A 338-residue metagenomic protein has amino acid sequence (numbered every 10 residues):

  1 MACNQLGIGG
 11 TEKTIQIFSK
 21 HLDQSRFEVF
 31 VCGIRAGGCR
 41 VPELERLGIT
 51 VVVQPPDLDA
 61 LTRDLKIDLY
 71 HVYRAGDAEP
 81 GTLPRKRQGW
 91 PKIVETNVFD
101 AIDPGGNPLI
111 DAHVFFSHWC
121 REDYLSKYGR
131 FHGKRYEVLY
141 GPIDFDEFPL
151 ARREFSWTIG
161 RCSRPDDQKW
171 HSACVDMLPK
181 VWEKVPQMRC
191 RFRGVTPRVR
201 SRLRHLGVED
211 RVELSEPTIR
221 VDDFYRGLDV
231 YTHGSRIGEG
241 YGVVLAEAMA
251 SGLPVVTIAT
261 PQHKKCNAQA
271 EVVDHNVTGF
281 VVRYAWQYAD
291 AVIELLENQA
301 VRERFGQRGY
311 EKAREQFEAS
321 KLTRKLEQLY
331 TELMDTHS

Functional and structural regions predicted by a protein language model:
Q24, P104-G106, L125-K127, E137-W157 (+1 more regions): Acidic anion/phosphate-binding donor-loop and adjacent secondary structure in glycosyltransferase catalytic cores
T62, P217-T218, F224-L228: Short alpha-helical donor nucleotide-sugar binding micro-motif in glycosyltransferases
I67-L69, R226-G240, L253-P254: Acidic donor-binding loop of glycosyltransferase active sites
P104-R135, I143-F145, P197-S201: A short, active-site helix/loop in glycosyltransferases that binds the activated sugar's phosphate group
G141, E147-K169, V175-L178, R191: Conserved donor-binding/catalytic core segment of Leloir-type glycosyltransferases
V199-T218: Nucleotide-activated donor-binding/catalytic signature segment of Leloir-type glycosyltransferases, i.e., the conserved
P254-K264: Short hydrophobic beta-strand element within catalytic cores of glycosyltransferases and related nucleotide-activated
D274-W286, E294-A300: Conserved acidic donor-binding segment of nucleotide-sugar-dependent glycosyltransferases
